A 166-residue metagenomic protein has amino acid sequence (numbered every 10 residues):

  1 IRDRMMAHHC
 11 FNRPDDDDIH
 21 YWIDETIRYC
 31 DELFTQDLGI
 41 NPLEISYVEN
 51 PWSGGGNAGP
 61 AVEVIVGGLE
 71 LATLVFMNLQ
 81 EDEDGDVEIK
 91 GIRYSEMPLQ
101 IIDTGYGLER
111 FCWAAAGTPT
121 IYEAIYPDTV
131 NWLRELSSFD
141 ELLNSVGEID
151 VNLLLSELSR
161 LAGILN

Functional and structural regions predicted by a protein language model:
I1-N166: Structured aminoacyl-transfer and RNA-binding surfaces used for tRNA recognition/handling in the translation apparatus
